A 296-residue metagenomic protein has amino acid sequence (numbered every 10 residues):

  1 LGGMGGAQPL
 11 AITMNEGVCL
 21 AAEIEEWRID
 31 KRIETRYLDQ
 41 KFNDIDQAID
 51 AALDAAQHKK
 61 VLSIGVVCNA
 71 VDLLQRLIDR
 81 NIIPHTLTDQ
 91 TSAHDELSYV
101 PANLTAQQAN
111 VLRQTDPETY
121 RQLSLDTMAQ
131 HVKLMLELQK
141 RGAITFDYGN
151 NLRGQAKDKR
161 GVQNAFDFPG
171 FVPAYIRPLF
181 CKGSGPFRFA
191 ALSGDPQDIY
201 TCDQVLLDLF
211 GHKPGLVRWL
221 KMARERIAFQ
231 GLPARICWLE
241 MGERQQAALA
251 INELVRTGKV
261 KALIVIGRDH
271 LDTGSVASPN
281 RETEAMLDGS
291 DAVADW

Functional and structural regions predicted by a protein language model:
G3-Q57, Q90-K133, P169-P178: Catalytic or ion-translocation cores adjacent to nucleophile or general acid/base/metal-coordination motifs in diverse
G3-Q8, W27-K31, A70-L74, A93-L97 (+2 more regions): Flexible loop/turn segments at secondary-structure boundaries
N15-V18, H58-V61, I82-P84, K140-A143 (+2 more regions): Short coil/turn connectors at secondary-structure junctions
A22-E23, V67, D89-Q90, F146-Y148 (+1 more regions): Generic beta-strand/beta-sheet core signal
S63-T91, S98: Active-site/ligand-binding-proximal alpha/beta "capping" segment
I64-V66, T127-Q130, E137: Polyanion-binding loop/helix "lid" in catalytic or ligand-binding cores
H131-V293: Glycine-rich, aromatic-lined ligand/substrate-binding cores of catalytic and carbohydrate-binding domains
